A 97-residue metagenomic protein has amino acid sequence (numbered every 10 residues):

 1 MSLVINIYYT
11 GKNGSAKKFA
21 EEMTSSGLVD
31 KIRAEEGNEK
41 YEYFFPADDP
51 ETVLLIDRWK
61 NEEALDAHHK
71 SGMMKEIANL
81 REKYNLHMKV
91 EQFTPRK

Functional and structural regions predicted by a protein language model:
M1-S2, K97: Absolute protein N-terminus
L3-T10, K40-H69: Short, well-ordered beta-strand segments in beta-rich or mixed alpha/beta enzyme and ligand-binding folds
T10-G14, K97: Short histidine/acidic/glycine/proline-rich micro-motifs that form metal- and phosphate-coordinating active-site loops
S15-E39, M73-I77: Short amphipathic alpha-helical segments
E22, F44, H68-S71, L80: Residue-level signal for well-ordered alpha-helical positions
T24, A34, A67-K70, K89 (+1 more regions): A beta-strand edge to alpha-helix "cap/lid" segment located at domain peripheries
E39-E51, E76-K97: Glycine-rich beta-strand-turn "strand-cap" elements at beta-sheet edges
